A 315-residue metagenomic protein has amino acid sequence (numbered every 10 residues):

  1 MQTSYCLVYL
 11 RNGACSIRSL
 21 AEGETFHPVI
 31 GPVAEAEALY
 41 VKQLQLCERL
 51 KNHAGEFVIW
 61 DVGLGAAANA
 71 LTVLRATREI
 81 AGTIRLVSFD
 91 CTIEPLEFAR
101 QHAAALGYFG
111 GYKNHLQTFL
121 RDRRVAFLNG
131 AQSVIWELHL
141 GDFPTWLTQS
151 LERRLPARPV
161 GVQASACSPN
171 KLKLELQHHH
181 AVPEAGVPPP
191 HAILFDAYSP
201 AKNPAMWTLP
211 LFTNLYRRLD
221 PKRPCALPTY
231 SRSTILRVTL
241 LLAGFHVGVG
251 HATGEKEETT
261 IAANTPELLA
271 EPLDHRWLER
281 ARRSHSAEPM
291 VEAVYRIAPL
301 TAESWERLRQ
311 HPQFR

Functional and structural regions predicted by a protein language model:
M1-F57, L71-F109, H115, Q132-V134 (+1 more regions): Rossmann-like AdoMet
T3-L7, F127-Q132, T260-R315: SAM/dcSAM-binding transferase cores
W60-A68: Class I SAM-dependent methyltransferase "Motif I" SAM/SAH-binding loop
R100-L155: S-adenosyl-L-methionine
R153-K171, E175, E184-G186: Intrinsic, low-complexity polybasic segments
A192-L194, R223-S231: Conserved beta-strand signature within the Rossmann-like core of class I S-adenosyl-L-methionine
M206-P224: A short glycine-rich, Lys/Arg-flanked "PGG" loop and its adjoining helix->strand segment in the class I
R237-E258: Conserved Class I S-adenosyl-L-methionine
